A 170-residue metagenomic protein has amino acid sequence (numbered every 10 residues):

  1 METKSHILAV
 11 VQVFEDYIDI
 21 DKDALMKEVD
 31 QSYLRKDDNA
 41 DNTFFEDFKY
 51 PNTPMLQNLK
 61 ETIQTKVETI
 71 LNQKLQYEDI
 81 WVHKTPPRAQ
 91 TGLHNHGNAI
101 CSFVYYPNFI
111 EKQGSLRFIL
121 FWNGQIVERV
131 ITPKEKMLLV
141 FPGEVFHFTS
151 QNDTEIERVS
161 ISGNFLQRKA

Functional and structural regions predicted by a protein language model:
M1-N72, Q90: Non-heme Fe(II)/2-oxoglutarate
D30, N108, L166: Residue-level marker of positions within ordered structural domains that often coincide with functionally constrained
Q76-E144, F148-S150, I156-S160: Catalytic core of non-heme Fe(II) oxygenases with the double-stranded beta-helix
R117, N164-A170: Double-stranded beta-helix
